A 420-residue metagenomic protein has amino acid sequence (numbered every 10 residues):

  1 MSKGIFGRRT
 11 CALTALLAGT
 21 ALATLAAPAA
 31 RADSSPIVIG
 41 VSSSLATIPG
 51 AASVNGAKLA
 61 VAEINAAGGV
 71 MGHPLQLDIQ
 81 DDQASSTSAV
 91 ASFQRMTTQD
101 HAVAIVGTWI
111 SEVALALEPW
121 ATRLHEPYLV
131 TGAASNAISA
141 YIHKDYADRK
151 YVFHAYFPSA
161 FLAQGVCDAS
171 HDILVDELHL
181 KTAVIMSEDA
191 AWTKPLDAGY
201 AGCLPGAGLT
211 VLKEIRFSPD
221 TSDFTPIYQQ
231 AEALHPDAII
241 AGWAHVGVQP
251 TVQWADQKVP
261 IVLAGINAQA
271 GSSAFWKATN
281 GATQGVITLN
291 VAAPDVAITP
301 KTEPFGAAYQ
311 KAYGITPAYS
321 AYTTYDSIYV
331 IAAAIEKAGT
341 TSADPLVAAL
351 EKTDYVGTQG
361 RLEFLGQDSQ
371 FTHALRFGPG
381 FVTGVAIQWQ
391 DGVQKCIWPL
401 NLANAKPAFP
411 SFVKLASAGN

Functional and structural regions predicted by a protein language model:
A12-T24: Bacterial N-terminal signal peptides
L25-A32: Sec/Tat signal peptide C-region and signal peptidase I cleavage site
S34-P36, P49-K58, A67-H143, A155 (+3 more regions): Beta-alpha junction/loop-to-helix N-cap segments that form part of ligand/metal-binding clefts
I37-K58, Q80-T87, W109-I110, M186-P195 (+2 more regions): Extracytoplasmic "Venus flytrap"
A102-L212, V262-G285: Extracytoplasmic ligand/sensor domains, especially the bilobed periplasmic-binding protein
S135, S159, T251-Y325, E336 (+1 more regions): Extracellular/periplasmic periplasmic-binding protein-like sensory domains
L196-V291: Extracellular/periplasmic bilobed ligand-binding domains
K311-A321, A332-C396: Segments of small-molecule ligand-sensing domains
